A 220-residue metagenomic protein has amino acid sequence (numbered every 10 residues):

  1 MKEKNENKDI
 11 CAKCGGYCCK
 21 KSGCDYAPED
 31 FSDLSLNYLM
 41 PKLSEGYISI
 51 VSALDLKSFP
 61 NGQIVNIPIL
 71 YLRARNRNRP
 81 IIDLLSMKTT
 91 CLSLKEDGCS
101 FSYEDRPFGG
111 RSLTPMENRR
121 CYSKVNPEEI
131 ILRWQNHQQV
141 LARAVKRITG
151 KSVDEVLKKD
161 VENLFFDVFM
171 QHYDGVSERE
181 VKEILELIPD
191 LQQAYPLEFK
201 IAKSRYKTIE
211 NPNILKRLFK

Functional and structural regions predicted by a protein language model:
M1-K220: Short loop/turn segments that flank or connect secondary-structure elements
